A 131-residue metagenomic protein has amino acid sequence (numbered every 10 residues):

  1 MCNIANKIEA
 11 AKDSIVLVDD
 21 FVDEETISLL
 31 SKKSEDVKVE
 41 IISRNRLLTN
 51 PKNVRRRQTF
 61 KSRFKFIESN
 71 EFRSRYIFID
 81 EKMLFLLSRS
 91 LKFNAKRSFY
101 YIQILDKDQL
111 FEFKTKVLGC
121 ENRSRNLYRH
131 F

Functional and structural regions predicted by a protein language model:
M1, A10, S14-F131: PLD/PLD-like phosphodiesterase catalytic module centered on the HKD motif
